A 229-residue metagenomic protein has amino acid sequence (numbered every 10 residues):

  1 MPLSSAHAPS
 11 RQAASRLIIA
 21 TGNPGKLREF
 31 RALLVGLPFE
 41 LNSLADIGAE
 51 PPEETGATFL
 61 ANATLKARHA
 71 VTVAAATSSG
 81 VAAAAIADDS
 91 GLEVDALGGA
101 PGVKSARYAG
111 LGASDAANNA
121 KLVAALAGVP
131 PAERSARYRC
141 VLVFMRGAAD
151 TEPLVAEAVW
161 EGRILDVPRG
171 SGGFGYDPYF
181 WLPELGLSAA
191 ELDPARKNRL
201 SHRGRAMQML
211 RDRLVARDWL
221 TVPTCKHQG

Functional and structural regions predicted by a protein language model:
P2-I18, G22-G229: Anionic-ligand binding patches
